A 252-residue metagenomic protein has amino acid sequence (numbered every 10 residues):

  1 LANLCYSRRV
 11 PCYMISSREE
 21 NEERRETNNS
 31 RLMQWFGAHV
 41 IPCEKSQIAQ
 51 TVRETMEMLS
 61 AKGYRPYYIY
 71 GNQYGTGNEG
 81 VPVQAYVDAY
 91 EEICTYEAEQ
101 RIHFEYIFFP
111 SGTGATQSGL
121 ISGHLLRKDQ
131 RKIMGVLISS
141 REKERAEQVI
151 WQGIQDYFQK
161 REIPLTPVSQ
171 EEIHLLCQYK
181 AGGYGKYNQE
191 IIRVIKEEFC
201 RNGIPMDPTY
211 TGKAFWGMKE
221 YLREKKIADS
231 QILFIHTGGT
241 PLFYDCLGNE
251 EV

Functional and structural regions predicted by a protein language model:
L1, S7, T113-L120, G212-F215 (+1 more regions): Short glycine/serine/threonine-rich phosphate/pyrophosphate-binding segments that cradle anionic phosphate groups
L1-P11, I121-K128, G217-K226: Alpha-helix C-terminal capping segments
V10-E54: A glycine-rich helix N-cap at a beta->alpha junction
I15-S16, C43, Y68-N72, P110-S111 (+2 more regions): Short beta-strand segments
T55-D88, I93: Phosphate/diphosphate-binding glycine-rich loops and adjacent basic-rich segments that engage nucleotide
V83-H174, H236-V252: Glycine-rich phosphate/pyrophosphate-binding loop at beta-loop-alpha junctions
S169-D229: Active-site-adjacent helical/loop segments in soluble small-molecule enzymes
